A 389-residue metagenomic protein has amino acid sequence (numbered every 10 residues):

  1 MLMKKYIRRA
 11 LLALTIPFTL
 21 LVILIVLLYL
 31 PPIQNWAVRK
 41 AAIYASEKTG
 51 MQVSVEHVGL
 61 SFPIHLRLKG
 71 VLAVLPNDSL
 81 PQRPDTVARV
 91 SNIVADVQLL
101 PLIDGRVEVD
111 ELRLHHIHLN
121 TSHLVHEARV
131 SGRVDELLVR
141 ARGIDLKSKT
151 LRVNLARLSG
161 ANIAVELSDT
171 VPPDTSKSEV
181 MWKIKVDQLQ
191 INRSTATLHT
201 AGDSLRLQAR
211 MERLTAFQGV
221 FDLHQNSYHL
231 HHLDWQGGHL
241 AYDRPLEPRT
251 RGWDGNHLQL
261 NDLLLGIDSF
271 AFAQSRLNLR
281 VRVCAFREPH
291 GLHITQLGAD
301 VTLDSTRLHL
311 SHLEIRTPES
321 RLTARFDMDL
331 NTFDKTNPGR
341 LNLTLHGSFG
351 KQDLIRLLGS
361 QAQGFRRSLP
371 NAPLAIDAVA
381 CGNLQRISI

Functional and structural regions predicted by a protein language model:
L2-G50, L80: N-terminal type II signal-anchor transmembrane helix that functions as the membrane-insertion/stop-transfer segment
L11-P17, P101, G105-R106, V220-L223 (+2 more regions): An N-terminal domain-start capping segment
E47, Q52-S54, T150, S178 (+5 more regions): Residues that act as N-cap/strand-start positions at coil-to-secondary-structure junctions
K48-Q52, L80-D96, V125-V139, G202-F217 (+6 more regions): Amphipathic hydrophobic-ligand
H57-S168, E179-A201, R210-P245, N261-S275 (+2 more regions): Flexible beta-edge/linker motif
P76, I117-L119, P173-D174, Q190-N192 (+6 more regions): Flexible, solvent-exposed coil segments and beta strand-coil junctions, predominantly the extracellular/periplasmic
R280-C284, R307-E314, I387-I389: Transmembrane beta-strand segments that form the barrel wall of outer-membrane beta-barrel proteins
